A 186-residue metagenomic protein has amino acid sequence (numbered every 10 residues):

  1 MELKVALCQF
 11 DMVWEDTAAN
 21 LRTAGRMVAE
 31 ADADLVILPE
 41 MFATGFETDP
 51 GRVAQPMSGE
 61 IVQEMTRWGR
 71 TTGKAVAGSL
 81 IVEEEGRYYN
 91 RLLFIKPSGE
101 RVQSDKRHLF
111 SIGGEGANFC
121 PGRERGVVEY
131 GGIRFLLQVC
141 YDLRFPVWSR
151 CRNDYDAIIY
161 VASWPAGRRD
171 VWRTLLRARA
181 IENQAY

Functional and structural regions predicted by a protein language model:
M1-L7: Extreme N-terminal starter segment of soluble prokaryotic enzymes
C8, P39, Y141: Active-site flanking residues adjacent to catalytic metal/cofactor-binding acidic residues
Q9-W14: Short polar catalytic/cofactor-binding loops
T17, R26-P97, Q103, A166-E182: Cys-nucleophile CN-hydrolase/nitrilase-fold catalytic domain and related Cys-dependent amidase chemistry that acts on
A18-V28, L143-R150: Short, acidic/polar
E83-N153, A166-T174, A178, E182: Active-site catalytic loop in hydrolytic enzyme cores
